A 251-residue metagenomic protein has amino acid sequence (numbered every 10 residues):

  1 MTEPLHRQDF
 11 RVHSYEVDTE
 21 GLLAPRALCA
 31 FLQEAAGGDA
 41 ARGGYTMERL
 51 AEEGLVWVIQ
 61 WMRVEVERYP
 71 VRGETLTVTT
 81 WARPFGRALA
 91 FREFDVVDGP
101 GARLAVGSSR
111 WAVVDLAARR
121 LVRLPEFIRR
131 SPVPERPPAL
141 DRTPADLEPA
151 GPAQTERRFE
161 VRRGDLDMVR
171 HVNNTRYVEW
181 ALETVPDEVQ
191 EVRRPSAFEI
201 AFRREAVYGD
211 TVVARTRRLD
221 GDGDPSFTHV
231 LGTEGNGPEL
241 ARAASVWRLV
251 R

Functional and structural regions predicted by a protein language model:
M1-I59, V106-S108, V114-S196: Hot-dog-fold acyl-thioester-processing enzymes
E3, R7-Q8, R63-L147, A206-Y208 (+1 more regions): HotDog/MaoC-like acyl-thioester-processing domains
H13, D18, E34, V97 (+5 more regions): Generic signature of intrinsically disordered, low-complexity segments enriched in small/polar residues
G54-Y69, R193-V207: Small beta-barrel nucleic-acid-binding modules, principally OB-folds
W57, L89, T211: ABC ATPase A-loop
R157-V246: Acidic/His-leaning functional-site neighborhoods
